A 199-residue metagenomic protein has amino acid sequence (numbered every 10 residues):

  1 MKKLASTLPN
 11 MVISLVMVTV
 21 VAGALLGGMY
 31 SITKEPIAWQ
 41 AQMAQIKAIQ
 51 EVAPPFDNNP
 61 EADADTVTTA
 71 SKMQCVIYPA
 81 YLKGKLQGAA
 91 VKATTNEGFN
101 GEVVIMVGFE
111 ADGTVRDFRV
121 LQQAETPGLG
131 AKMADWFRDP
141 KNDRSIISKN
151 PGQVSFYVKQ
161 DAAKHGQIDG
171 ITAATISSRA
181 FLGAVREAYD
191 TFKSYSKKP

Functional and structural regions predicted by a protein language model:
K2-P199: Flexible, solvent-exposed loop/hinge segments and secondary-structure transition points
